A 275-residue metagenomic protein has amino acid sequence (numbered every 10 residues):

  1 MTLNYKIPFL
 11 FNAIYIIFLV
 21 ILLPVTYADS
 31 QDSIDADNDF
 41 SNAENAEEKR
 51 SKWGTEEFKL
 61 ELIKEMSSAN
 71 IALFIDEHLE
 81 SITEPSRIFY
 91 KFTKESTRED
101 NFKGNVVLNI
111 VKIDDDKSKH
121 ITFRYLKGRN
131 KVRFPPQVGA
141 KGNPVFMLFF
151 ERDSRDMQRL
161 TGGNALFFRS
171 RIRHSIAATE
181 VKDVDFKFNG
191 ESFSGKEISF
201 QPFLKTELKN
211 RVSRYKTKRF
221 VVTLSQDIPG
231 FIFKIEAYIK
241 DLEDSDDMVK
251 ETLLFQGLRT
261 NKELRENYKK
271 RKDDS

Functional and structural regions predicted by a protein language model:
M1-F9: N-terminal secretory signal peptides that target proteins for export/translocation
N4, V20, A140, S225-Q226: Generic N-terminal simple sequence motifs
N12-L22: Bacterial N-terminal signal peptides
V25-D29: Sec/Tat signal peptide C-region and signal peptidase I cleavage site
D32-P136, T161-S275: Acidic, serine/threonine-rich low-complexity disordered tracts
K131-L160: Cysteine-nucleophile protease catalytic domains, especially the papain-like/related folds used in DUB/UBL proteases
